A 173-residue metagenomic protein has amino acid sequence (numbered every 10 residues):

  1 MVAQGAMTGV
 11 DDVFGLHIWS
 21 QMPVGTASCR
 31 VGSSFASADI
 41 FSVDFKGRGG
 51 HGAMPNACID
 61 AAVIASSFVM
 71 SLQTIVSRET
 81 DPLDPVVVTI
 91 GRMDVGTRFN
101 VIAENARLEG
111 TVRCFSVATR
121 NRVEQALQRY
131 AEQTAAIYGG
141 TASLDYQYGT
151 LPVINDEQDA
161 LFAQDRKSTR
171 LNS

Functional and structural regions predicted by a protein language model:
M1-A103: Histidine/acidic-residue-rich, glycine-tolerant segments that coordinate divalent metal ions
V63-S173: Metal-dependent amide/peptide-bond hydrolase catalytic core, centered on the "pita-bread" metallohydrolase fold
